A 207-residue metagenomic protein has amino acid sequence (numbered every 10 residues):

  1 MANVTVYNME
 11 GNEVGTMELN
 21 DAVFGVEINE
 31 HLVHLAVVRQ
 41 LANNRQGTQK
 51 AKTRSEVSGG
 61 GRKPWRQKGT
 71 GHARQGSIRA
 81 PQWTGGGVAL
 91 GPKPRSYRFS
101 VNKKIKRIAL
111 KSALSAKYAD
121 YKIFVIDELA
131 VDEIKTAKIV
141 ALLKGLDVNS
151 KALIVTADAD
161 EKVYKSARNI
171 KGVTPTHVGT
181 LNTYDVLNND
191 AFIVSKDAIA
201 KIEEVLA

Functional and structural regions predicted by a protein language model:
M1-Q46, G91-A207: Extended polybasic, low-complexity segments that bind anionic RNA or targeting/receptor surfaces
E30-K68: A short, flexible low-complexity segment enriched in Lys/Arg and Gly/Pro that occurs in N-terminal basic tails
Q49-K50, K63, T70-Q75, A109 (+2 more regions): Generic hydrophobic/packing signal
R54-G91: Glycine/serine-rich anion-binding loops at beta->alpha junctions that coordinate negatively charged ligand groups
